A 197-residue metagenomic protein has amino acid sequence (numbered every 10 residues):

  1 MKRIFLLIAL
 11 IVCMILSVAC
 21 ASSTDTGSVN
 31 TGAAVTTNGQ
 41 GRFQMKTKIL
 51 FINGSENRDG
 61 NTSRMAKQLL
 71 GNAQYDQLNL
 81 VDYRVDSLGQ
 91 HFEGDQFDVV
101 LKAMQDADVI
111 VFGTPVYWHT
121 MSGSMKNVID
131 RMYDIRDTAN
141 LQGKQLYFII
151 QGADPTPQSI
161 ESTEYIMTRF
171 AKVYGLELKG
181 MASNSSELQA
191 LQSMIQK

Functional and structural regions predicted by a protein language model:
M1-I4: Positively charged n-region of N-terminal signal peptides that target proteins for export
I8-S17: Bacterial N-terminal signal peptides
L10, V29, K144-I149, Q196-K197: Long hydrophobic alpha-helices with heptad-repeat/coiled-coil character
L16, M45, Q142: Residue-level signal for beta-strand positions within conserved beta-sheet cores that form or flank
C20-T138, T168, K172-K197: N-terminal beta1-alpha1-beta2 submodule of the flavodoxin-like/Rossmannoid cofactor-binding fold
Q142-M181: Short, glycine-/small-residue-rich phosphate/pyrophosphate-handling segment
